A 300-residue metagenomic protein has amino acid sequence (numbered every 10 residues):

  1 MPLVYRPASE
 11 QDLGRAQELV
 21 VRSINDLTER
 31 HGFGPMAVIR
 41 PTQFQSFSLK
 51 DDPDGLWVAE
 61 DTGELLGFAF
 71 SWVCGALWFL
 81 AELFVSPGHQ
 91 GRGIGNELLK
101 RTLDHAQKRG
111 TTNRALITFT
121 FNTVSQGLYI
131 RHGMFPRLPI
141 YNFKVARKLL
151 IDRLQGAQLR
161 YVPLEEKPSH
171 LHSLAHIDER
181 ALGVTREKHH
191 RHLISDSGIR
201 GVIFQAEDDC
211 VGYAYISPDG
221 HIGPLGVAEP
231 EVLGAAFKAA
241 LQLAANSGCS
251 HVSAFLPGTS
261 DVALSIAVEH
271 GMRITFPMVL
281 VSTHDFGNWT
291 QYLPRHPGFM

Functional and structural regions predicted by a protein language model:
E10-R30, I151-D152, K167-R180, Y292-P297: A short, well-structured alpha-helix characteristic of acyl/acetyltransferase catalytic modules
A16, R131-H221: Amide-forming acyltransferase catalytic core, primarily the GNAT-like/NAT-type and related acyltransferase folds
Q17-L56, E60-D61, L65-F68, E179-G201: Active-site rim helix/loop that mediates acceptor-substrate recognition in acyltransferases
V58, E64-W72, F79-E82, I203 (+1 more regions): Conserved beta-strand in the GNAT
A76, A115-T118, F135-L149, I274-F286: Conserved catalytic-core motifs of GNAT/GCN5-like acyltransferases
L80-A81, A106-F121, N246-G258, M278: Conserved GNAT acetyl-CoA-binding A-motif
E82-V85, G91-A106, N113, Q126-R131 (+1 more regions): Conserved acetyl-CoA-binding loop-helix of GNAT-fold acetyltransferases
S125-I130, M134, S265-E269: Conserved active-site tyrosine of GNAT-family acetyltransferases
